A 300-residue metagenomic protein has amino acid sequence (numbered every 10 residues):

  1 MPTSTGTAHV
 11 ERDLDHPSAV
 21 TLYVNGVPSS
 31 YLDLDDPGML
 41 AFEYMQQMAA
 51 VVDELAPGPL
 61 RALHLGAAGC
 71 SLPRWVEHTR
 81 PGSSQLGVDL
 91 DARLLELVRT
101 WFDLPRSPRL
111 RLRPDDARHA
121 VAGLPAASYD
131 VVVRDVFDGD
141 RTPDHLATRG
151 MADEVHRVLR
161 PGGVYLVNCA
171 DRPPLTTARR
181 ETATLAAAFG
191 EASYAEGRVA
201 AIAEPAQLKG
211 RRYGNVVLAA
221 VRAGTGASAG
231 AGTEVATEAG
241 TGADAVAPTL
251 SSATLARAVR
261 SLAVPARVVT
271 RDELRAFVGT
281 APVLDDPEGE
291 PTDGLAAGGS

Functional and structural regions predicted by a protein language model:
M1-L14, S29-D35, D53, L208-S300: SAM/dcSAM-binding transferase cores
S4-T5, H16, D35-R157, P161-G162 (+4 more regions): The AdoMet/dcAdoMet-binding core of the Class I SAM-like
E11-L14, Y23-G26, A203: Pocket-edge structural micro-motifs
L14-P17, S193: Short, solvent-exposed loop/turn segments that connect beta-strands within catalytic domains and beta-strand-rich
V20: Basic, alpha-helical nucleic-acid-binding regions used in initiation and control of genome expression
Y23-Y31, V132, V164: Short, basic/glycine-rich phosphate-binding loops at helix/coil junctions that contact nucleotide phosphates
G26-P28, V136-D138, C169-D171: Short, histidine-centered active-site or binding-site loop motifs used for metal coordination, general acid-base
A152-G224: C-terminal substrate-binding/active-site "lid" region of AdoMet-derived donor-dependent transferases
